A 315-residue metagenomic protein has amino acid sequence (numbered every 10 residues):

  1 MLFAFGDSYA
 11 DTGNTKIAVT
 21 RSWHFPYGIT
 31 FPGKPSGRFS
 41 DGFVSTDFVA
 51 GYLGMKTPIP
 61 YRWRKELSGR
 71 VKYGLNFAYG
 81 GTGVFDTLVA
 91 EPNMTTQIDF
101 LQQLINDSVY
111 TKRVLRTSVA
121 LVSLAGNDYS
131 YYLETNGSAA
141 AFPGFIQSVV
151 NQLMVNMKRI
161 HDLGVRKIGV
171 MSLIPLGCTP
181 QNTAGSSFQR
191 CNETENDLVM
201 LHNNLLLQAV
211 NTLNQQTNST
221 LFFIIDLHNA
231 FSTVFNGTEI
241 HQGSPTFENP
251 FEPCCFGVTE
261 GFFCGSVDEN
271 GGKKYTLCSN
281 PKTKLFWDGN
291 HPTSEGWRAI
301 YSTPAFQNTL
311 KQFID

Functional and structural regions predicted by a protein language model:
M1, K56, K72-Y73, L115-V119 (+4 more regions): Loop/turn elements at helix/coil->beta-strand transitions in domains of secreted/extracellular proteins
M1-F5, Y9-D11, T46-D47, Y73-Y79 (+4 more regions): Structural recognition of the beta-strand scaffold that forms the well-ordered cores of secreted hydrolase catalytic
M1-L67, H161, W287, E295 (+2 more regions): Signal-peptide-cleavage-adjacent N-terminal segments of secreted and extracellular proteins
V19, P175-E193, Q208, T212-Q215 (+2 more regions): Mobile gating loops/cap/lid regions near enzyme active sites that modulate substrate access
F25-N151, V155: Conserved SGNH/GDSL esterase-like catalytic core that processes O-acyl groups on lipids and polysaccharides
T30-S40, F85-V89, C191-D197, T283-S294: Active-site rim elements
A50, G54, Q102-N106, K158-V165 (+4 more regions): Sec-exported extracytoplasmic/periplasmic mature domains
L124-T238: Extracytoplasmic, non-cytosolic globular domains
